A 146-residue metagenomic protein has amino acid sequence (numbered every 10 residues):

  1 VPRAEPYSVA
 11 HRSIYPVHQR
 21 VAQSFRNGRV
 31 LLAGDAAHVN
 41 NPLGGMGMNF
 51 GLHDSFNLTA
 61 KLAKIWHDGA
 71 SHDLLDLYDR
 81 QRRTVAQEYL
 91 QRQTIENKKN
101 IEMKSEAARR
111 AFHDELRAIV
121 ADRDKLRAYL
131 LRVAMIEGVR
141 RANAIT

Functional and structural regions predicted by a protein language model:
V1-M46: FAD/FMN-dependent oxidoreductases across multiple families
R3, Q23, G45, K61-T146: C-terminal helical "tail/cap" subdomain of flavin- and related membrane-associated enzymes
G47-G51: Alpha-helical hinge/cap motifs
H53-A60: Short amphipathic alpha-helical face segments that pack within enzyme cores and frequently flank/anchor catalytic
